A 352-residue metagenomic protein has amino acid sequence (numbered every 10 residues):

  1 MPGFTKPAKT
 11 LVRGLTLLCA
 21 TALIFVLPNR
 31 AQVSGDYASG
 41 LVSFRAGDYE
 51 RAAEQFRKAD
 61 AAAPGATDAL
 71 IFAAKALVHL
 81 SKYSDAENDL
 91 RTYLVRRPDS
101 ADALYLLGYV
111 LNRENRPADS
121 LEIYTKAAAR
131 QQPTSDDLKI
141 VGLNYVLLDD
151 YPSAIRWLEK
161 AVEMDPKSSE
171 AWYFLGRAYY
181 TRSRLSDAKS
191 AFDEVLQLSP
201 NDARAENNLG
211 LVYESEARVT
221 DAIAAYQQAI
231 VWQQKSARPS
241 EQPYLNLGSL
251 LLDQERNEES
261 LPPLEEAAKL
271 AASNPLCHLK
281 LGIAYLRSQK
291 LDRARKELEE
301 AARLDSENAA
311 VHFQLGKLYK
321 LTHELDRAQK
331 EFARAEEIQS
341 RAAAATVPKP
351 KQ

Functional and structural regions predicted by a protein language model:
V33-S34, T67-D68, A101-D102, T134-D136 (+7 more regions): Helix-start (N-cap) detector for alpha-helical repeat units in TPR-like alpha-solenoids, especially tetratricopeptide
S34-A62, H79, Y109, R113 (+2 more regions): Alpha-helical segment of the N-proximal tetratricopeptide repeat
A46-E54, L80-T92, R113-K126, L147-K160 (+6 more regions): Structural signature of tandem alpha-helical TPR/SEL1-like repeats, specifically the intra-repeat loop/turn
A62, R96, A129-Q131, M164 (+6 more regions): Structural marker of alpha-solenoid helical repeat scaffolds
F72, L106, I140-L143, F174 (+4 more regions): Canonical tetratricopeptide repeat
R238-E241, D253, A310-Q352: Terminal, low-structured helical/coil segments at or just beyond the last alpha-helical repeat
